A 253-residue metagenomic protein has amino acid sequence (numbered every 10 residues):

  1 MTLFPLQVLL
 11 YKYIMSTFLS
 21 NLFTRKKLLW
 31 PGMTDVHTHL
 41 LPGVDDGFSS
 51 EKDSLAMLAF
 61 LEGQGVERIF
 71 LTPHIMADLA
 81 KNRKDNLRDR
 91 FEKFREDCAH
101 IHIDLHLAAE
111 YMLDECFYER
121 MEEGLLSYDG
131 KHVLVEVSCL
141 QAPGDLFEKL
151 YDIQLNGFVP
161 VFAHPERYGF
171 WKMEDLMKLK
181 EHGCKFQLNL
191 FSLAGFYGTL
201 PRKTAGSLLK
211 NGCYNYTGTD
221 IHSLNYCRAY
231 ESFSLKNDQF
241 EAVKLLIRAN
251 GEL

Functional and structural regions predicted by a protein language model:
L3, L9-H102: An N-terminally biased module of ancient metal coordination in phosphate/nucleic-acid-related enzymes
F4-L6, T17-F18, E231-L253: Mid-to-C-terminal alpha-helical segments outside catalytic/metal-binding sites
S16, R25-G43, M173-L190, A194 (+1 more regions): Mobile, glycine- and charge-enriched loop segments and immediately flanking short secondary-structure elements within
H39-L41, H74-I75, A108-D114, S138-L140 (+3 more regions): Active-site beta-loop-alpha junctions enriched in small/polar residues
E62, Q154, L209-K210: Non-catalytic positions within long, well-ordered alpha-helices that form the structural scaffold/packing of enzyme
K81-F186: Extended substrate/RNA-proximal surfaces in nucleic-acid metabolism proteins
F186-L188, A205-T217: Conserved short secondary-structure transition element at the edge of the structured enzyme core that lines
Y214-A229: Short acidic/histidine-rich active-site segments
